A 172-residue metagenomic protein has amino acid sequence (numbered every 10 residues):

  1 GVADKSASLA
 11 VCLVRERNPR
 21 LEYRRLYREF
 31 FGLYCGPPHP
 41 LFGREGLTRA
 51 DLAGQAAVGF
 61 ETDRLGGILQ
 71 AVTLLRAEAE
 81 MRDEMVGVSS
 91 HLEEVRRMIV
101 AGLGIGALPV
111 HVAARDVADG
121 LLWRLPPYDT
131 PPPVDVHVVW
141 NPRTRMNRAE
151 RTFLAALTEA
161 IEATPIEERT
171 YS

Functional and structural regions predicted by a protein language model:
G1-F31, C35, V100: Short beta-strand-centered segments that line the small-molecule binding cleft or hinge of alpha/beta clamshell
A3-S6, L13, D63-L65, A71-L125: Hydrophobic hinge/microswitch elements
V11, Y23, L33-Y34, A57 (+4 more regions): Generic preference for hydrophobic
E16-Y23, G43, E162-R169: Short helix-loop hinge/linker segments at domain boundaries
N18-R25, E29, R44, D51 (+1 more regions): Beta-alpha-beta core module
R20-T62, R148: Flexible hinge/capping segments at coil-to-helix
Q55-A79, M146-N147, L154, T164-Y171: Secondary-structure junction motif
L125-E167, Y171: A late-sequence structural motif
